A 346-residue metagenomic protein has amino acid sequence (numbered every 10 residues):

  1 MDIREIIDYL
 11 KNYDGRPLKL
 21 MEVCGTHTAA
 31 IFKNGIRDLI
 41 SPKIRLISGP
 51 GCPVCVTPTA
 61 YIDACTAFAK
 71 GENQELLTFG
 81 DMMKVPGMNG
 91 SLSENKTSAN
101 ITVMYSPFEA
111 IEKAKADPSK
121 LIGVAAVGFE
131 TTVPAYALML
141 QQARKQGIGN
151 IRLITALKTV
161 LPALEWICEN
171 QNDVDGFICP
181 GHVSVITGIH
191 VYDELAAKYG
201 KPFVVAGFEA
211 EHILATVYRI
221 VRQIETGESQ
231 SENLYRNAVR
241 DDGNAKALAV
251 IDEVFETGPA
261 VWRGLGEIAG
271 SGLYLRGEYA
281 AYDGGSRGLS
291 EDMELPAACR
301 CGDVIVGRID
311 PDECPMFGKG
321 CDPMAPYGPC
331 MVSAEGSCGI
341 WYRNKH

Functional and structural regions predicted by a protein language model:
M1-S119, V133, A143-Q146, I154 (+3 more regions): Metallocofactor- and cofactor-centric catalytic cores in central/energy metabolism, strongly enriched
K19-L20, N150-I151, T226-R236, W262-R263 (+2 more regions): Flexible, glycine/charged-enriched surface loops at secondary-structure junctions
C24-H27, F129-T131, L157-L161, G181-V185 (+3 more regions): Glycine-rich beta-alpha junction loops
K33-N34, G90, Y136-L138, H190-V191 (+1 more regions): Short amphipathic alpha-helical segments
A125, F129-V191: Phosphate/pyrophosphate-binding betaalpha-module
R152, Q171-N237: A conserved active-site cap/scaffold subdomain adjacent to cofactor or substrate pockets
A215-D303: Internal helical hairpin/lid segments
